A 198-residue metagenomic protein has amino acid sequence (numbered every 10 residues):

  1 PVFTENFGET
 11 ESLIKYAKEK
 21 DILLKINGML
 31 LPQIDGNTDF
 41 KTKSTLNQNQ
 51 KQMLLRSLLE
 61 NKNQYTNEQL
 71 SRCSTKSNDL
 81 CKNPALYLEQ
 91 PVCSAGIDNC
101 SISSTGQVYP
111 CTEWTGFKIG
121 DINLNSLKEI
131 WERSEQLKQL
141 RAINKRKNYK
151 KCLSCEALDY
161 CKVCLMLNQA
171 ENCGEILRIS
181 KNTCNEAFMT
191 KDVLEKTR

Functional and structural regions predicted by a protein language model:
P1-T105, Y109, E113-N125: Radical SAM enzyme [4Fe-4S]-AdoMet core and its adjacent flexible, acidic and glycine-rich loops/tails across
Y87-L88, V108, E113-R198: Flexible mid-to-C-terminal extensions adjoining Fe-S/redox cofactors in radical SAM and related proteins
